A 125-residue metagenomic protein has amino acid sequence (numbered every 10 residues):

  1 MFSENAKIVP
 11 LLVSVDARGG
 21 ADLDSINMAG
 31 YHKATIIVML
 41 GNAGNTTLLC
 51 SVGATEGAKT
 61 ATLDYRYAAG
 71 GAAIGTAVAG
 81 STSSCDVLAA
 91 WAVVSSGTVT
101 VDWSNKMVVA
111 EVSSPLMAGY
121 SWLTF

Functional and structural regions predicted by a protein language model:
M1-F125: Surface-exposed, low-hydrophobicity beta-strand/loop segments enriched in small/polar/acidic residues
